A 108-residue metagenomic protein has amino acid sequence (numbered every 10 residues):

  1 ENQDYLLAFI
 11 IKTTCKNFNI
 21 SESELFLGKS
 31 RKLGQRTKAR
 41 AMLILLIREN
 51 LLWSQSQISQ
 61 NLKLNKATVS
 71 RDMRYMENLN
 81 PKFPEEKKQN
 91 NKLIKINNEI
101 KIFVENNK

Functional and structural regions predicted by a protein language model:
E1-T14, F103-K108: General nucleic-acid-binding
T14-R40: Short, Lys/Arg-enriched anionic-surface-contact patches
T37-W53: Short, amphipathic alpha-helical "recognition" segments used to contact nucleic acids or chromatin
R48, M73, N80: DNA major-groove recognition helix of helix-turn-helix
Q57-Q60: Short alpha-helical "recognition helix" segments of helix-turn-helix
N78-K108: Intrinsically disordered, low-complexity basic tails/linkers immediately adjacent to helix-turn-helix/homeobox/MYB/SANT
